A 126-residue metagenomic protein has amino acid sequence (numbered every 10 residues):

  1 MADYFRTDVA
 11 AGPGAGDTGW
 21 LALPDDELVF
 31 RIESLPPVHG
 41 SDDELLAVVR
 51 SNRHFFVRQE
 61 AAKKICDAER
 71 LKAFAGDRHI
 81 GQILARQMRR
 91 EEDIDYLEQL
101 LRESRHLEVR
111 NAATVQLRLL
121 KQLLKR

Functional and structural regions predicted by a protein language model:
M1-R126: Alpha-helical scaffold segments
